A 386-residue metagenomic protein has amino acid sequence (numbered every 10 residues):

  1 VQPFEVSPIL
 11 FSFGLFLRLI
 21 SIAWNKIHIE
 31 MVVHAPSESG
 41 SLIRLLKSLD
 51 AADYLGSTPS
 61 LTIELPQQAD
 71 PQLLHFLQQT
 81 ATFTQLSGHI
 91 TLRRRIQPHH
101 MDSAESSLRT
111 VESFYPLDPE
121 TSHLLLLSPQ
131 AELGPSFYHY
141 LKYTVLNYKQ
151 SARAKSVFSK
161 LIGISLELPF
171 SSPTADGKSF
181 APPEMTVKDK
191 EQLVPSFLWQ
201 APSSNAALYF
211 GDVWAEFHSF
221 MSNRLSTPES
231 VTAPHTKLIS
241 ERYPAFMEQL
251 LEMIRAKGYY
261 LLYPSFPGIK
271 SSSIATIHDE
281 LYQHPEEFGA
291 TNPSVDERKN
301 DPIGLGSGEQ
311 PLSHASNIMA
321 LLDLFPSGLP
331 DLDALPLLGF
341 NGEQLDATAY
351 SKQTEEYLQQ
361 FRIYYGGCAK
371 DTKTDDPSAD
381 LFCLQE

Functional and structural regions predicted by a protein language model:
V1-L126, A131-E386: Peripheral/terminal regions associated with large enzymatic or DNA-binding modules
